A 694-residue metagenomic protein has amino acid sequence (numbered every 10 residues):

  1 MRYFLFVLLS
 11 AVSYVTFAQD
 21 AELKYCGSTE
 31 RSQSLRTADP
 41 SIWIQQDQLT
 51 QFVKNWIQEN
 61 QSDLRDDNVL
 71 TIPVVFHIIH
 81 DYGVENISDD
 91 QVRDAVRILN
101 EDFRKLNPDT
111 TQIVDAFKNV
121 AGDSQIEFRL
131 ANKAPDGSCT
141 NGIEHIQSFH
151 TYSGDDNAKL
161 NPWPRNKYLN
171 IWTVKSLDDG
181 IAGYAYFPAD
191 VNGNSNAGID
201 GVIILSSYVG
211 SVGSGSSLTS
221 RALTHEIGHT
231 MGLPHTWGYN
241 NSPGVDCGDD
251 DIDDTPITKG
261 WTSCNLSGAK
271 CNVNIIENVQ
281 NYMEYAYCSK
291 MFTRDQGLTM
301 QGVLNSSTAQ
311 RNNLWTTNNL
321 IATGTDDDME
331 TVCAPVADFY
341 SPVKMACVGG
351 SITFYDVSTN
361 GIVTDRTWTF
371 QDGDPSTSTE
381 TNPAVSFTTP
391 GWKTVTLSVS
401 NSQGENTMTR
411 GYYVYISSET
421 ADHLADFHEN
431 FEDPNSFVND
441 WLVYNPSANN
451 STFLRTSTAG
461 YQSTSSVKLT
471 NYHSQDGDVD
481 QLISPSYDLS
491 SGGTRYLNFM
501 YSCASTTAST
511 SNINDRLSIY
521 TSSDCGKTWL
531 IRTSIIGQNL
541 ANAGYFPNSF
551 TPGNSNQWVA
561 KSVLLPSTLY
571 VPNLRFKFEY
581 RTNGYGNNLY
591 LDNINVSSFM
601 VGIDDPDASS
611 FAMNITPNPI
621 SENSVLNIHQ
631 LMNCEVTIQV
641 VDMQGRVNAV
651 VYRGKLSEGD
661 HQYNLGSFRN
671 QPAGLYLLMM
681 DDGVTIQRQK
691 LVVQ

Functional and structural regions predicted by a protein language model:
L5, D365-T367, T396, P606-T616 (+1 more regions): C-terminal outer-membrane/trafficking sorting elements
Q19-L106: Primarily auto-inhibitory N-terminal propeptides
D66, V74-V84, D89-K133, E144-D338: Extracellular (secreted or membrane-anchored) zinc-dependent metallopeptidases, primarily metzincins but also closely
A322-P342, S417-N430, V596-T616, L631: Residue-level detector of functionally pivotal "anchor" positions at catalytic/ligand-binding pockets or at interdomain
D365-V385: Surface-exposed, flexible coil segments in extracellular/virion-facing regions
L424-V479, S534-Y545, G553, W558-V559 (+1 more regions): Extracellular glycan-recognition surfaces and repeat-rich motifs
Q475-Q481, S509-N514, R581-F599: Extracellular carbohydrate recognition
S522-S523: Conserved Ser/Thr-centered positions that define the repeating blades of beta-propeller domains
